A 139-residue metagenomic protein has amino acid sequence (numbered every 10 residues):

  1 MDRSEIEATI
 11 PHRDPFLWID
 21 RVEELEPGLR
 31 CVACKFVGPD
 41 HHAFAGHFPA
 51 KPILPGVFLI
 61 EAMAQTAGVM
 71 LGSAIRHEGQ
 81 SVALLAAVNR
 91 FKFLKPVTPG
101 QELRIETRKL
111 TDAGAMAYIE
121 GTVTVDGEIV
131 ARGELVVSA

Functional and structural regions predicted by a protein language model:
M1-E23, V136: Flexible, low-complexity linker/boundary loops enriched in proline and small hydrophobic residues that flank enzymatic
E7, A50, F93-K95: Beta-strand-rich interaction surfaces with strong enrichment in secreted/lumenal proteins
D14-L54: Catalytic strand-loop segment that frames the active site of acyl-thioester-processing enzymes
D20-E23, N89, L94, E106-L110 (+1 more regions): Conserved positions in beta-strands of structured domains
P27-G28, V97-Q101, R108-A139: HotDog/MaoC-like acyl-thioester-processing domains
V37, F48, F93, V137-A139: Hydrophobic residues in beta-strands and at strand termini
G38, A45-G72, L85-A86: Compact, glycine-rich, soluble single-domain proteins
A67-R104, V130: Hydrophobic beta-strand-centered segment that forms part of the acyl-chain substrate-binding groove
